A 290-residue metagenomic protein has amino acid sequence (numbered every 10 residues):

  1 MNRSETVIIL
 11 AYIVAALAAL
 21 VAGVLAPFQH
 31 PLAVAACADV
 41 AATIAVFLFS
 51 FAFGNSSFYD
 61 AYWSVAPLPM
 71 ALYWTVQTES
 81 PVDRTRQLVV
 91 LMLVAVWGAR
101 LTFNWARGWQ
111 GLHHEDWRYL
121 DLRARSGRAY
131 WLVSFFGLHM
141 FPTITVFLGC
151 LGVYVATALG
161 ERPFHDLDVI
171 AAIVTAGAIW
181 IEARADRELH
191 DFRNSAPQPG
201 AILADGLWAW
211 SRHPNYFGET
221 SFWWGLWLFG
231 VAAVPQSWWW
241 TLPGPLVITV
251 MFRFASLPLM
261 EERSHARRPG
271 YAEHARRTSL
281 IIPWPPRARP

Functional and structural regions predicted by a protein language model:
M1-N2, A19-F28, F47-G54: Short juxtamembrane and helix-loop transition motifs at transmembrane-helix boundaries in membrane proteins
R3-V7: Juxtamembrane interface helix immediately N-terminal to a transmembrane segment
I8, Y12-A33, D39-T43, L68-W105 (+3 more regions): Hydrophobic transmembrane alpha-helices
L32, A36, S50-F53, S57: A short N-terminal beta->alpha junction/helix N-cap motif
I44-N55, F103-G108: C-terminal ends of transmembrane helices
L48-F49, L122, S264, H274: Broad structural signal for hydrophobic residues in well-ordered alpha-helices, predominantly aliphatic
F53-G54, F58-P69, E115-G137, A201-W208 (+1 more regions): Juxtamembrane helix-capping/reentrant segments at transmembrane boundaries
L101-Y119: Active-site neighborhood of divalent metal-dependent phosphoester bond hydrolases
